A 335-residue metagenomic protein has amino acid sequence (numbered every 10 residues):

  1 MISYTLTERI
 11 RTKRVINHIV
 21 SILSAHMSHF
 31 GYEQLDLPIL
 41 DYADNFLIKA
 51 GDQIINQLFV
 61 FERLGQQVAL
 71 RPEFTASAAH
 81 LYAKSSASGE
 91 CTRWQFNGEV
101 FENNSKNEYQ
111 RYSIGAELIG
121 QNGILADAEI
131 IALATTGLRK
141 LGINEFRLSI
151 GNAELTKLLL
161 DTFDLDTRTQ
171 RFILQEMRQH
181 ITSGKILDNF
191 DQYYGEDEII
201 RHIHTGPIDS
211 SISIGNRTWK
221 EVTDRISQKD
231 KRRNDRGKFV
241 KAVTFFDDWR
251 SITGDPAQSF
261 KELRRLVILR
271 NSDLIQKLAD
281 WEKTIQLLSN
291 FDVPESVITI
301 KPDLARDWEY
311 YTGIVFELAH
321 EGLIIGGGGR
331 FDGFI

Functional and structural regions predicted by a protein language model:
M1-T12, F190: Auxiliary tRNA-acceptor-end handling modules of aminoacyl-tRNA synthetases
T12-F30, L35, Y42-D44, E73-A87 (+2 more regions): Positively charged, Gly/Ser-enriched RNA/tRNA-binding surfaces
L37-V68, Q95, N107: Polyanion/phosphate-binding surface patch
K49-Q53, T162-D164, I314-F316: Short low-complexity, flexible loop/linker segments enriched in glycine and/or proline with clustered acidic
N56-G65, L165-Y194, E321: Acidic, His- and aromatic-enriched active-site or binding-groove loops in soluble protein domains that engage sugars
S85, F146, I150-L155, R171-L174 (+1 more regions): RNA-interacting cores
Q110-I114, I150-L158: Short, conserved phosphate-binding/catalytic loop or strand-edge motifs used in phosphoryl-/nucleotidyl-transfer
S149, K157-T167, D191: Charged, amphipathic alpha-helical linkers/stalks
